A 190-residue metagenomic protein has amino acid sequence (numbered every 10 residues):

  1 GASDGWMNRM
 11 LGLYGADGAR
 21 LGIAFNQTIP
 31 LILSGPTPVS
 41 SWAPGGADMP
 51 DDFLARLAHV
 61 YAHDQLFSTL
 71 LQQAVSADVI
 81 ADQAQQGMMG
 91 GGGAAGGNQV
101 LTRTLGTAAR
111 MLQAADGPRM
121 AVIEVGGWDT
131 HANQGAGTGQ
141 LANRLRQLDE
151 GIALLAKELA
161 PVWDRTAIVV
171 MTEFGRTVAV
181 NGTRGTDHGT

Functional and structural regions predicted by a protein language model:
G1-P161, A179: Feature for exported/extracytoplasmic and membrane-associated proteins, marking the mature portion
A19, H188-T190: A generic structural signal for well-ordered coil/turn residues at beta-strand boundaries that shape enzyme active-site
I152, A156-T183, H188: Metal-dependent active-site segment of extracytoplasmic phospho-/sulfohydrolases and closely related
